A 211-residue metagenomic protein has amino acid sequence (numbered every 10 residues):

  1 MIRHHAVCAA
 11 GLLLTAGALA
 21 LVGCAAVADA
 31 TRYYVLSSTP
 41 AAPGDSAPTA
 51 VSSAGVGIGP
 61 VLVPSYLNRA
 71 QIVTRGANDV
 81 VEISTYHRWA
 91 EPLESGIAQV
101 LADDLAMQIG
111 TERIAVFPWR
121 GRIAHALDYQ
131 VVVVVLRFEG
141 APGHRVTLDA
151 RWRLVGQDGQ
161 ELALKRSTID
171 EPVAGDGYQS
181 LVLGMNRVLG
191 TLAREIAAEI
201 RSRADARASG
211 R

Functional and structural regions predicted by a protein language model:
M1-L13: Bacterial N-terminal signal peptides that target proteins for export
A20-G23: C-terminal motif of bacterial Sec signal peptides marking the signal peptidase cleavage site
A25-P43, S52, Q108-D158: Surface-exposed short loop/turn segments
A25-S37, P43-S46, I109, V173-R211: C-terminal/domain-edge helix-coil "capping" segments
S52-I123: N-terminal segment of the mature soluble domain
G55-V61, V73-R75, Q130-V134, T147-R153 (+1 more regions): Soluble periplasmic/extracytoplasmic beta-strand elements of cell-envelope proteins
V81-A90, D158-E195: Short secondary-structure boundary motifs at beta->alpha junctions and helix caps
